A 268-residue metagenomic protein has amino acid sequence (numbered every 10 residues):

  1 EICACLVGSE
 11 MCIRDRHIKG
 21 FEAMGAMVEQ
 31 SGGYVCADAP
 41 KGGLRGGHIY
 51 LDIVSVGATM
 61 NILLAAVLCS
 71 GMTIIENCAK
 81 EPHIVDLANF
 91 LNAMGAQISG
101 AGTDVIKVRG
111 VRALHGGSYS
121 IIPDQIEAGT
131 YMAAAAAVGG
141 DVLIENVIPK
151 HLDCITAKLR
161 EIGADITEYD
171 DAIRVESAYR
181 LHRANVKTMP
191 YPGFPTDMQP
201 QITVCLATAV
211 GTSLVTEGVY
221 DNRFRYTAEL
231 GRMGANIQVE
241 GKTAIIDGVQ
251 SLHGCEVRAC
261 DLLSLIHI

Functional and structural regions predicted by a protein language model:
E1-G8, I13, I266-H267: Single conserved hydrophobic/aromatic residue that forms the stacking wall/gate of nucleotide- or nucleobase-binding
S9, H48-L51, I74-A79, S118-S120 (+4 more regions): Short, recurring structural edge motifs at helix starts
S9-E10, R14-V28: A generic, well-ordered mixed alpha/beta core segment in the N-terminal half of proteins
G25-D52, L68, A96-Q125, A136-A137 (+2 more regions): Self-splicing inteins and homing endonuclease
L44-G71, I75-K80, I84-L87, A113-G140 (+1 more regions): Phosphate/diphosphate-binding glycine-rich loops and adjacent basic-rich segments that engage nucleotide
V56-M60, L64, F194-C205, L263-L265: Secondary-structure capping and domain/repeat boundary segments
G193-I246: C-terminal structural cap/anchor segments
